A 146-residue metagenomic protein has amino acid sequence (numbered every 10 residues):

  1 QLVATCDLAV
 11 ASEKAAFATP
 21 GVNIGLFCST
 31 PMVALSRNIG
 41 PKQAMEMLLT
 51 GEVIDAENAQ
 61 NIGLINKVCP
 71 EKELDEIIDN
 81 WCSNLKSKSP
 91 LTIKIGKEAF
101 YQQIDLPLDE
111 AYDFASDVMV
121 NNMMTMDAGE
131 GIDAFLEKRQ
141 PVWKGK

Functional and structural regions predicted by a protein language model:
Q1-L91, T125, E130-D133, R139: Crotonase-fold acyl-CoA enzyme core
M47-L48, A99, V118-M123: Helix-loop "lid/cap" segments that line or gate small-molecule binding pockets
C82, F100, Y112-M119, I132: Hydrophobic alpha-helical core bundles mediating ligand binding, dimerization, or RNAP-core interactions
P107-A111: Short beta-strand->loop
Q140-K146: Short C-terminal tail/terminal secondary-structure segment of NAD(P)H-dependent dehydrogenase/reductase domains
